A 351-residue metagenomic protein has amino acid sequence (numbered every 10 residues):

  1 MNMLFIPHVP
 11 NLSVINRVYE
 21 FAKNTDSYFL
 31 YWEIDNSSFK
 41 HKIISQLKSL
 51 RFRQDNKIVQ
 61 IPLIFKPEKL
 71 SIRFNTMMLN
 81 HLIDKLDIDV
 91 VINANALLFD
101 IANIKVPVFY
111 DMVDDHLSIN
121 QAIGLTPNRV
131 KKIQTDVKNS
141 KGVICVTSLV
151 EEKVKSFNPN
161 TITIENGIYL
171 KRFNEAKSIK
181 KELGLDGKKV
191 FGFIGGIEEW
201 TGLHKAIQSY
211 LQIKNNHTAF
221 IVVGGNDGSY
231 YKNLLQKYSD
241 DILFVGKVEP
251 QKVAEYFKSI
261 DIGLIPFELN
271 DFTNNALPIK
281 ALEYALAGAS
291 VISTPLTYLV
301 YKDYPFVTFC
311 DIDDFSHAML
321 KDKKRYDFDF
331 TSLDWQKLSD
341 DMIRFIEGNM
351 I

Functional and structural regions predicted by a protein language model:
L4, I144, L185-T201, I207-Y210 (+2 more regions): Conserved donor-binding/catalytic core segment of Leloir-type glycosyltransferases
L12-S13, E198-T201, E249-Y256, G263-A285 (+1 more regions): Nucleotide-sugar-dependent
F74-D84, F99-I101, H116, I123-C145: Membrane-proximal helix-turn-helix segments that form the acceptor-binding/catalytic region of lipid-linked
D100-I101, T135-T161, I168-R172, Y301: A short, active-site helix/loop in glycosyltransferases that binds the activated sugar's phosphate group
Q121-A122, K155, G167-E182, G202: Acidic anion/phosphate-binding donor-loop and adjacent secondary structure in glycosyltransferase catalytic cores
I194, A219-K232, G246: Glycosyltransferase donor-sugar binding loop
Y231-F257: Nucleotide-activated donor-binding/catalytic signature segment of Leloir-type glycosyltransferases, i.e., the conserved
D313, L320-I351: A charged, aromatic-enriched C-terminal amphipathic alpha-helix characteristic of glycosyltransferases across folds
